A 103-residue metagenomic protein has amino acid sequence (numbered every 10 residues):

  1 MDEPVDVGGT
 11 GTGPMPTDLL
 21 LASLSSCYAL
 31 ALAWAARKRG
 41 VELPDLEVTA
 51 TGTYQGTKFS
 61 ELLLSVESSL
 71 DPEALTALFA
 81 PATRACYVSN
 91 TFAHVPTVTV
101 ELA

Functional and structural regions predicted by a protein language model:
M1-A22, A29-A103: Extended beta-strand/beta-hairpin segments
